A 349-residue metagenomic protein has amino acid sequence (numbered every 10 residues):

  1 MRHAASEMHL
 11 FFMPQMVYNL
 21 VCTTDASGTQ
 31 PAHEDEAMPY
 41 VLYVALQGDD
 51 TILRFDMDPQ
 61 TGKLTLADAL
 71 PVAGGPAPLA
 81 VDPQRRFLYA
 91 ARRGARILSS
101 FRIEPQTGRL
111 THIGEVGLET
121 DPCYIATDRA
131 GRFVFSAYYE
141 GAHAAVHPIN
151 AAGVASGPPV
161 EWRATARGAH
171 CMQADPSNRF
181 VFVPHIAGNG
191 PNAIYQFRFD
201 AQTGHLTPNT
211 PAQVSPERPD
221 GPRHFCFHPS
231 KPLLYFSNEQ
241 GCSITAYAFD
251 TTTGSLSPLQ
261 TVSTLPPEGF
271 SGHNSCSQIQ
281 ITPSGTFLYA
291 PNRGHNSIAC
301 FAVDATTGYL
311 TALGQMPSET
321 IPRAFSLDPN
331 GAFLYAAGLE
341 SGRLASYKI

Functional and structural regions predicted by a protein language model:
Q47, R93, Y139, I186 (+5 more regions): Short loop/turn segments immediately following the C-termini of beta-strands
T51-L53, I97-S99, H143-A145, G190-Y195 (+3 more regions): Structural motif
D56-G62, R102-G108, P148-V154, R198-H205 (+3 more regions): Short loop/turn segments immediately following beta-strands, especially the blade-tip and inter-blade linker loops
T65-P71, T111-V116, P158-R163, N209-S215 (+2 more regions): A short beta-strand motif characteristic of beta-propeller blades
D68-T127: Blade-loop segments of beta-propeller domains
A73-Q84, L118-R132, A164-N178, P216-K231 (+2 more regions): Beta-rich, blade/repeat-based domains predominating in secreted/periplasmic proteins but also intracellular
V183-S243: Loop-centered beta-sheet repeat module
